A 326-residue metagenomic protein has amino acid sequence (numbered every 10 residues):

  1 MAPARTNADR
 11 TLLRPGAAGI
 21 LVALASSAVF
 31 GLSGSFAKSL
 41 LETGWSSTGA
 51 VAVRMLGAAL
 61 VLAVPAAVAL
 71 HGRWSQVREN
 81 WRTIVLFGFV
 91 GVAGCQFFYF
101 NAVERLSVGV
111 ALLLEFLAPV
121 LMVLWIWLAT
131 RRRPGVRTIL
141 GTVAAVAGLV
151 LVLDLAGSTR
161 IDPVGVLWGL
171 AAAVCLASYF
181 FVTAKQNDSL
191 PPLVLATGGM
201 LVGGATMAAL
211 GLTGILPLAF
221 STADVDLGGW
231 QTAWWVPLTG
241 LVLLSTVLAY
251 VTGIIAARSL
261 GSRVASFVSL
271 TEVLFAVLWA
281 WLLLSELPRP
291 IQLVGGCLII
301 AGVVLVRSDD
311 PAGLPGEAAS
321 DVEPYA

Functional and structural regions predicted by a protein language model:
M1-V53, S158-K185, L193, T206-A209 (+1 more regions): Glycine-/small-residue-enriched transmembrane alpha-helix faces in small-molecule transporters and effluxers
A17-V22, G49-A67, L86, G141-A144 (+4 more regions): Hydrophobic alpha-helical transmembrane segments of multi-pass integral membrane proteins, especially transporters
A28-G44, A50, G57, Q96-L106 (+5 more regions): Juxtamembrane C-cap of transmembrane helices in multi-pass membrane transport proteins
V29, G34, A63-G109, E115 (+2 more regions): Specific transmembrane alpha-helical segments of multi-pass solute transporters/efflux pumps, especially DMT/EamA
S35-S47, V152-D162, I215-A233, P237 (+2 more regions): Membrane-interface helix termini and inter-helical loops of multi-pass transporters
L40, A50, R54, V85 (+10 more regions): Hydrophobic/aromatic residues within transmembrane alpha-helices of multi-pass small-molecule transporters
G49-L60, Y99-R133, A172, S262-W281: Specific alpha-helical transmembrane segments that line the substrate/conduction pathway and gating interfaces
L62, W125, P134-L155, A173 (+2 more regions): Hydrophobic transmembrane alpha-helices of multi-pass small-molecule transport proteins
